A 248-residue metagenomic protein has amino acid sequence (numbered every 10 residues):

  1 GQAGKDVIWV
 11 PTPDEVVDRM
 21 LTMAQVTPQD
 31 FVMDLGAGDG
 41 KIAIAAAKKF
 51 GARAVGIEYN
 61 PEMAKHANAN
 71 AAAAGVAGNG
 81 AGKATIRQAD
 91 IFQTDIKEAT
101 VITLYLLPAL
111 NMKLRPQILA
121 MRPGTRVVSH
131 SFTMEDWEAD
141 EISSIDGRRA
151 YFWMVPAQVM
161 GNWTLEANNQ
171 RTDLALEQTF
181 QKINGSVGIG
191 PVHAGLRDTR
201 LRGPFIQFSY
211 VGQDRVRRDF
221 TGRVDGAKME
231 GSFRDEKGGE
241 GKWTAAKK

Functional and structural regions predicted by a protein language model:
G1-T27: Class I SAM-dependent transferase core
Q29-G38: Conserved class I S-adenosyl-L-methionine
G40-I44: Glycine-rich SAM-binding Motif I of class I
R53-E58: Conserved SAM-binding motif I beta-strand of class I
A64-E98: S-adenosyl-L-methionine
A84-R126: Active-site segment flanking the S-adenosylmethionine/decSAM binding pocket in AdoMet-dependent transferases
A109-M160: C-terminal substrate-binding/active-site "lid" region of AdoMet-derived donor-dependent transferases
V159-K248: Central antiparallel beta-sheet cores of small beta-barrel/beta-sandwich binding domains
